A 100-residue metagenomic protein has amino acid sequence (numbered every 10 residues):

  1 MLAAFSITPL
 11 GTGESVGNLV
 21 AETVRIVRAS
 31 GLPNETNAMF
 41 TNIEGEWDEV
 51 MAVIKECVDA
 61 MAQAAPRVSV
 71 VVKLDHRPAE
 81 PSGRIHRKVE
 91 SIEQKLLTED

Functional and structural regions predicted by a protein language model:
M1-D100: Charge-rich, low-complexity N-terminal segments
